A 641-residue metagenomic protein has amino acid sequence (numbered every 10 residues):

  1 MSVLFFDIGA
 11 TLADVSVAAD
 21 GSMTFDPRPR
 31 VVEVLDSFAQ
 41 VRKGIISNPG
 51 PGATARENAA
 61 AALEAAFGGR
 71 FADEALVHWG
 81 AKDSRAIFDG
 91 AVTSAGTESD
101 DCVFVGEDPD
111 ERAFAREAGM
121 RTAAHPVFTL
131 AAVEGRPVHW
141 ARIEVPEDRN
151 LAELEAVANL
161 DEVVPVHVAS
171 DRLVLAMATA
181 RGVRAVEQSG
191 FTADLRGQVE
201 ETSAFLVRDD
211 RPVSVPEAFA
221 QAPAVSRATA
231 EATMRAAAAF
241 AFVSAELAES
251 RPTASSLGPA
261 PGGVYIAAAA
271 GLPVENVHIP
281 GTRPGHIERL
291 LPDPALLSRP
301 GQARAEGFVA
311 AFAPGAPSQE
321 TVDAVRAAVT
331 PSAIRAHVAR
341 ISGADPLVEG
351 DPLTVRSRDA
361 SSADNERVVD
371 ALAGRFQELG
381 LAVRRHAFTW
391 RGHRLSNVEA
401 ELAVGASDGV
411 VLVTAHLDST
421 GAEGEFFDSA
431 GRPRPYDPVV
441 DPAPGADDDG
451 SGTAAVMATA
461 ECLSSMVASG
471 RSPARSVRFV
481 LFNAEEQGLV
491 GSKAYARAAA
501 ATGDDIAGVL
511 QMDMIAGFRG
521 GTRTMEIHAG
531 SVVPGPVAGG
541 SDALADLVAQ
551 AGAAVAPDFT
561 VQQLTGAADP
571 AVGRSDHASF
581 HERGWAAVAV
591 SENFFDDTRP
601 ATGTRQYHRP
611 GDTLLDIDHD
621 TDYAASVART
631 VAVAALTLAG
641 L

Functional and structural regions predicted by a protein language model:
S2-A18: Asp-based phosphoryl-transfer active-site loop
A18-I45, A53-E57, R85-D89: Short, acidic loop-to-helix structural element flanking the phosphoryl-transfer center in phosphate-processing enzymes
N48-C102: Substrate-recognition "cap/lid" segment bordering the active-site pocket of phosphatases
L297-S362: N-terminal hydrophobic or amphipathic helices/low-complexity stretches enriched in small/hydrophobic/Pro/Gly
A336, G343-A403, T560-Q562: A non-catalytic alpha/beta surface segment that caps or lines the substrate-entry region of metallo-dependent hydrolase
H337-D351, R375, L379, S396-V480 (+1 more regions): Catalytic-core environment of secreted peptidases
A484-A587: Metal-dependent peptidase/peptidase-like ectodomains
Q511-P534, A567-L641: Active-site-adjacent mobile loop/cap segments within catalytic or ligand-binding domains
